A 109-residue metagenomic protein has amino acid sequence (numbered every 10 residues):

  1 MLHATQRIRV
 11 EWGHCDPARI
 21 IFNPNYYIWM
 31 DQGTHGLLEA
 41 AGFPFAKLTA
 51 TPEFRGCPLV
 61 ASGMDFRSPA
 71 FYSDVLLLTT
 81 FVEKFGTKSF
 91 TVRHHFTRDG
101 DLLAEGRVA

Functional and structural regions predicted by a protein language model:
M1-A61: Hot-dog-fold acyl-thioester-processing enzymes
L2-Q6, F66, A70-V75, E83-A109: HotDog/MaoC-like acyl-thioester-processing domains
N25-W29, L48-T49, L78-T79, E83 (+1 more regions): Short, low-complexity, polar/charged sequence segments that are solvent-exposed and flexible
V60-F66, L78-T79: Short structured motifs
